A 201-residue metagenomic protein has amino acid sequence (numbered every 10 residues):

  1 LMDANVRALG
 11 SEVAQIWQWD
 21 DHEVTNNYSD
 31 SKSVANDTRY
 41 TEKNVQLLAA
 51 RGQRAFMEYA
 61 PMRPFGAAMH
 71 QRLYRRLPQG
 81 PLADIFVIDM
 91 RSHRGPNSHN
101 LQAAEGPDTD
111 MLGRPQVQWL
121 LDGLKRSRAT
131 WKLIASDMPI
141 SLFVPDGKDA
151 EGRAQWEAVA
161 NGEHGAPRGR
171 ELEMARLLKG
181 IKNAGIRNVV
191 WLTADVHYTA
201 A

Functional and structural regions predicted by a protein language model:
L1-A201: Metal-dependent phosphoester/phosphodiester hydrolase catalytic core
